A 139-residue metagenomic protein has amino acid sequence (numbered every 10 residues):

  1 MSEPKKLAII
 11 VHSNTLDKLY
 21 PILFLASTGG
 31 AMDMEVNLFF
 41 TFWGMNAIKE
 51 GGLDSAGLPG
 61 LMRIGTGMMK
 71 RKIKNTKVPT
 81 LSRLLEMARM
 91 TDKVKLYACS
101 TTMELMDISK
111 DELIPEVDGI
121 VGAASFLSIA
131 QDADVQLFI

Functional and structural regions predicted by a protein language model:
P4-A8: Extreme N-terminal starter segment of soluble prokaryotic enzymes
I9-L19: Short, glycine-rich nucleotide/cofactor-binding loops
Y20-M32, L38: Histidine-anchored nucleotide/phosphate-binding helix
V36-F42, Y97-C99: Short internal beta-strands
M45-G57: N-terminal beta-loop-helix "entrance" segment that forms/cooperates in small-molecule cofactor or anionic ligand
D54-L58, I114-V117: Short, hinge-like loop/turn segments at secondary-structure boundaries
L58-M90: A glycine-rich helix N-cap at a beta->alpha junction
T80-A124, S128-Q131: A charged, amphipathic interaction segment
